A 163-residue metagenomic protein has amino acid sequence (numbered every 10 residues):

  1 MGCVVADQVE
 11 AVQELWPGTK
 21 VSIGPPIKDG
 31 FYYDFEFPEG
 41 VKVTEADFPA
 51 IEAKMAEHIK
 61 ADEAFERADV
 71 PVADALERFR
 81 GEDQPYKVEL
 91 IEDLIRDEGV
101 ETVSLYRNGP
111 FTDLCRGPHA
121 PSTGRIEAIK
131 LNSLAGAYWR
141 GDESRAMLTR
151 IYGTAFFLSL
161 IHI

Functional and structural regions predicted by a protein language model:
M1, I161-I163: Accessible peptide chain termini
M1-L15: Active/ligand-binding-proximal structured segments within catalytic/core domains that scaffold catalytic residues
Q8-A11, T19-P26, Y32-I161: Auxiliary tRNA-acceptor-end handling modules of aminoacyl-tRNA synthetases
